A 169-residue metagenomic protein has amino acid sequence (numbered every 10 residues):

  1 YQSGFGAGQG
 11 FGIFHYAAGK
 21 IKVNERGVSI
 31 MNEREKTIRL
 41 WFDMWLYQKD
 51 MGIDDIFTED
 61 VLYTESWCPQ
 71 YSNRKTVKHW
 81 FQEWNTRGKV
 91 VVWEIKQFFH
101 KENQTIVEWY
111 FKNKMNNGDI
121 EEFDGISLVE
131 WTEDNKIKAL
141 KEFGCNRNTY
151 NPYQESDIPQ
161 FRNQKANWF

Functional and structural regions predicted by a protein language model:
Y1, F5, F11-Y16: Aromatic (phenylalanine/tyrosine) cluster motif
F5-A7, F57, W131: Hydrophobic residues in beta-strands and at strand termini
Q9, K20-K22, K136: Charged/polar low-complexity intrinsically disordered segments
F14-M51, D55, Q160-F169: Short, low-complexity N-terminal intrinsically disordered segments enriched in polar/charged residues
N24, T58, E65, M115 (+1 more regions): Acidic surface patches and DE-rich sequence motifs
G27, Q82-F169: A beta-strand edge to alpha-helix "cap/lid" segment located at domain peripheries
N32-E33, T37, D50-N103: A solvent-exposed, acidic/Ser-Thr-rich amphipathic alpha-helical stretch
W41, G52-D54, V61, N73 (+5 more regions): Hydrophobic pocket/interface hotspot
